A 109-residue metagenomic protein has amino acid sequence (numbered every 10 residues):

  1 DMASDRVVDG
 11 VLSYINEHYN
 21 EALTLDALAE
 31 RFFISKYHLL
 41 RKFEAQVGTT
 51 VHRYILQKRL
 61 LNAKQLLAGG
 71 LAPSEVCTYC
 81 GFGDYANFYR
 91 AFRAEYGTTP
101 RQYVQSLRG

Functional and structural regions predicted by a protein language model:
S4-L12, L56-L60, K64: Short, leucine-enriched amphipathic alpha-helices that occur as contiguous helical runs
L12, N16-Y19, K64-A68: Regular secondary-structure segments
Y14-N16, A22-K58, C77-Q102: Basic/polar phosphate-binding segments, predominantly the helix-turn-helix DNA-binding elements of transcriptional
A22, G70-L71: Residue at a beta-strand N-cap/secondary-structure junction
Q105-G109: Generic C-terminal helix-cap and adjacent flexible tail
